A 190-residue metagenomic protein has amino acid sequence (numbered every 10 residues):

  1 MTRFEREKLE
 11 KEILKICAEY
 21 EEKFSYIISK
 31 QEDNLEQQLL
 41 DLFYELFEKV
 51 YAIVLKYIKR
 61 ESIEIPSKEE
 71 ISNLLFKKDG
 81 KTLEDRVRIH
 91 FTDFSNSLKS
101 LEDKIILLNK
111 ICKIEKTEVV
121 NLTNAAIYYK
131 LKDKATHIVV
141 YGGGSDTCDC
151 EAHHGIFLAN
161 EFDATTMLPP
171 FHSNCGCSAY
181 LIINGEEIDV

Functional and structural regions predicted by a protein language model:
M1-A126, I183-V190: N-terminal leader/targeting and assembly helices and adjacent pre-domain segments
K104-V190: Acidic, glycine-rich two-metal-ion catalytic cores of nucleic acid-processing enzymes
